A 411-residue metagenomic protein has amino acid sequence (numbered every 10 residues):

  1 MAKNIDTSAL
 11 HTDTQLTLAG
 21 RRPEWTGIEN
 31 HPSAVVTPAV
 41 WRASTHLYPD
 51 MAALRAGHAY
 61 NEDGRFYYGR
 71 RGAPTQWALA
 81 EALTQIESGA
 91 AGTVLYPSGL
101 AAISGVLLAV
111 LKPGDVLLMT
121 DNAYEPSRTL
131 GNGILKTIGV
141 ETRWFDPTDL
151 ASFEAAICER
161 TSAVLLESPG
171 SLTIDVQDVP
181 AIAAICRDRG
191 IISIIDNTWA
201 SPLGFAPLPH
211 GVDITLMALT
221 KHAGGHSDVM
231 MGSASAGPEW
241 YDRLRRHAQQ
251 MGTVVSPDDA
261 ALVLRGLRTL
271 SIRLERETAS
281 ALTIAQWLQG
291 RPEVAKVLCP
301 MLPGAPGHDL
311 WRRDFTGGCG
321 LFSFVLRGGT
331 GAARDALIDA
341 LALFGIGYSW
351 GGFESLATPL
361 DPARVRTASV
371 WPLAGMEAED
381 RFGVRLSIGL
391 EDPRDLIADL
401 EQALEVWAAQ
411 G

Functional and structural regions predicted by a protein language model:
M1-D63, G317: N-terminal glycine-rich, Lys/His-bearing helix-loop that initiates the first secondary-structure elements of many
A2-N4, N132-G133, E141-R143, E159 (+3 more regions): PLP-dependent enzyme catalytic core of the Aspartate aminotransferase-like
A2-S8, D13-L18, R22-H31, A91-R291 (+1 more regions): Conserved PLP-enzyme active-site core in the AAT-like
R21, S44-P49, K221, T269 (+6 more regions): Glycine-rich beta-alpha junction loops
T45, D50-A101, S127, G131-G133: Conserved N-terminal alpha-helix of the aminotransferase class I/II PLP-enzyme fold
G252, A340-G351, A403-G411: A common structural junction motif
V263-I272, G320-G328, R385-G389: Short, well-ordered beta-strand elements within core beta-sheets of diverse protein domains
L282-A342, I346-E354, A368-A378: Conserved small-domain helix->loop->beta segment predominantly found in fold-type I
